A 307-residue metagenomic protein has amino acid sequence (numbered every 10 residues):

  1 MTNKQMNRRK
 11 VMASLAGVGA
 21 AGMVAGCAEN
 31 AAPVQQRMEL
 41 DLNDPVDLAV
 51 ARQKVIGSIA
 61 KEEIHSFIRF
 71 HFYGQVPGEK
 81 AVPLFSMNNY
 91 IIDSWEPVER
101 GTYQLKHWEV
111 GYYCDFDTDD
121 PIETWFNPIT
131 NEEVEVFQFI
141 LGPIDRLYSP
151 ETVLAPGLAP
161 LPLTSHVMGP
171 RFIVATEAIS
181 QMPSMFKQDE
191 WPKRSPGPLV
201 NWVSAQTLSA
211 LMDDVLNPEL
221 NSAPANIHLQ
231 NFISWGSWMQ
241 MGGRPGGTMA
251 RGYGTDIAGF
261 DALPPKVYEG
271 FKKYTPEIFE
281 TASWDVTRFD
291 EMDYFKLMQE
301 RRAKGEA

Functional and structural regions predicted by a protein language model:
T2-K4, K10-N30: N-terminal export signals
Q5-M6, V34, M168: Intrinsically disordered, low-complexity regions enriched in serine, threonine, proline and polar/charged residues
G26-I56: C-terminal segment of N-terminal export signals and the immediately downstream linker at the start of the mature
P45-Q104: N-terminal targeting and processing segments
H65-R69, L105-G111, I227, N231: Extended beta-sheet lipid-handling architectures
P83-D214: Predominantly extracellular/secreted and cell-surface proteins with exposed, flexible low-complexity segments
G197-G246: Extended soluble regions of mature proteins
F232-A307: Edge beta-strand at a domain terminus
